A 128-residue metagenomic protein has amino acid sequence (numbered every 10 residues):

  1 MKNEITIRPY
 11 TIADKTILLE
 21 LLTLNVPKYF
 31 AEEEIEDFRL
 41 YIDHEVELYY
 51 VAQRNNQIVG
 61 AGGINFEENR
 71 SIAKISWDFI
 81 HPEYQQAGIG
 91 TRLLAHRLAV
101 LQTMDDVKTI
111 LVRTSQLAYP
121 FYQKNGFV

Functional and structural regions predicted by a protein language model:
E4-L18: A short beta-loop-alpha structural element at the N-terminal edge of CoA-dependent acyl/N-acetyltransferase catalytic
L19-V26, I42: Hydrophobic alpha-helical core bundles mediating ligand binding, dimerization, or RNAP-core interactions
K28-R54: Active-site rim helix/loop that mediates acceptor-substrate recognition in acyltransferases
V51, Q57-F66, I72-F79: Conserved beta-strand in the GNAT
E67, H81, R113-S115: Residue-level recognition of the GNAT/N-acetyltransferase active site
I80, Q86-A99: Conserved acetyl-CoA-binding loop-helix of GNAT-fold acetyltransferases
T91, Q116-V128: Conserved active-site alpha-helix within GNAT-family acetyltransferase domains
L101-S115: Conserved GNAT acetyl-CoA-binding A-motif
